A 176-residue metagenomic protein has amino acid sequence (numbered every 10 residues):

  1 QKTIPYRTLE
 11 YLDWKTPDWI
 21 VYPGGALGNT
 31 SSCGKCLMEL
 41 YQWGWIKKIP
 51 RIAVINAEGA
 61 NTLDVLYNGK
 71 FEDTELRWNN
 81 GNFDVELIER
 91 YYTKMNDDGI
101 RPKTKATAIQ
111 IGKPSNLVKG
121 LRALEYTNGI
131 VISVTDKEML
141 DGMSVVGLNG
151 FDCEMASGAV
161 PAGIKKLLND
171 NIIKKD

Functional and structural regions predicted by a protein language model:
Q1-W43, L140-V146: Active-site/ligand-binding-proximal alpha/beta "capping" segment
Y6, K137, D141-S144, G158-K165: A generic structural signal for well-ordered alpha-helical surface patches
Y6-T8, V21, I52, L124 (+2 more regions): Buried hydrophobic positions in well-ordered alpha/beta secondary-structure cores of metabolic enzymes
W14, W45, F151, I172-I173: Helix N-cap/coil-helix junction residues
D18, I52, D176: Conserved acidic residues
A26-C33, L63, S157-I164: Short glycine/serine/threonine-rich phosphate/pyrophosphate-binding segments that cradle anionic phosphate groups
E39-M155: Active-site/ligand-binding loops adjacent to catalytic centers
A162-D176: Catalytic phosphate/nucleotide-handling subdomain of diverse soluble enzymes
